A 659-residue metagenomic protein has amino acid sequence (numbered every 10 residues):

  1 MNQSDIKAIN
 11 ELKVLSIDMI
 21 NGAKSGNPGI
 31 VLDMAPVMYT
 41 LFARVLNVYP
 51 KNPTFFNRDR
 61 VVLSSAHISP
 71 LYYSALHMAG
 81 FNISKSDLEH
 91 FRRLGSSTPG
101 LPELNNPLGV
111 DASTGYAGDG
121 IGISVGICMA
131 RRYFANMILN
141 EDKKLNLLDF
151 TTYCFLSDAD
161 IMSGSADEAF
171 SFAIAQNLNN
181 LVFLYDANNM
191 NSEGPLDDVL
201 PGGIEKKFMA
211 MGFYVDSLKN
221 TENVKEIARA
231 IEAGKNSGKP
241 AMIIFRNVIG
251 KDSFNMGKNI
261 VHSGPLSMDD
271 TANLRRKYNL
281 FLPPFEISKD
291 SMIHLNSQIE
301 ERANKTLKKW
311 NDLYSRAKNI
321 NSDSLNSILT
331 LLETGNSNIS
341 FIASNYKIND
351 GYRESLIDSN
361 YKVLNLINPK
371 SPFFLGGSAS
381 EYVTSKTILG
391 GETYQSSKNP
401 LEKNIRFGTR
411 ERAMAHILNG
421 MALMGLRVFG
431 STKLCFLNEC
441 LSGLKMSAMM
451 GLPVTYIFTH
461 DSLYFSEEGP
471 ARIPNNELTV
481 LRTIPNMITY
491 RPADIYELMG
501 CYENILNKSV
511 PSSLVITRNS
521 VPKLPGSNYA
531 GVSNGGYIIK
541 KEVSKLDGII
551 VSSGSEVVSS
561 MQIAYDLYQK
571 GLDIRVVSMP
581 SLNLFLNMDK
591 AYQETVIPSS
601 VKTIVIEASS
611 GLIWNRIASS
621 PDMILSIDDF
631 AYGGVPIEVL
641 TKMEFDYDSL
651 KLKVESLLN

Functional and structural regions predicted by a protein language model:
M1-F150, E300-V510, V515, S520 (+1 more regions): Thiamine diphosphate
M1-L32, L156, D160, G164 (+7 more regions): Conserved acidic/glycine
R93-N105, D119, I123, M129 (+6 more regions): Thiamine diphosphate
Y153, L375-G377, I549-V551: Conserved beta-strand elements of the Class I
S157, T432-K433, S552, S578: Glycine-rich anion-binding loop/nest that anchors nucleotide
